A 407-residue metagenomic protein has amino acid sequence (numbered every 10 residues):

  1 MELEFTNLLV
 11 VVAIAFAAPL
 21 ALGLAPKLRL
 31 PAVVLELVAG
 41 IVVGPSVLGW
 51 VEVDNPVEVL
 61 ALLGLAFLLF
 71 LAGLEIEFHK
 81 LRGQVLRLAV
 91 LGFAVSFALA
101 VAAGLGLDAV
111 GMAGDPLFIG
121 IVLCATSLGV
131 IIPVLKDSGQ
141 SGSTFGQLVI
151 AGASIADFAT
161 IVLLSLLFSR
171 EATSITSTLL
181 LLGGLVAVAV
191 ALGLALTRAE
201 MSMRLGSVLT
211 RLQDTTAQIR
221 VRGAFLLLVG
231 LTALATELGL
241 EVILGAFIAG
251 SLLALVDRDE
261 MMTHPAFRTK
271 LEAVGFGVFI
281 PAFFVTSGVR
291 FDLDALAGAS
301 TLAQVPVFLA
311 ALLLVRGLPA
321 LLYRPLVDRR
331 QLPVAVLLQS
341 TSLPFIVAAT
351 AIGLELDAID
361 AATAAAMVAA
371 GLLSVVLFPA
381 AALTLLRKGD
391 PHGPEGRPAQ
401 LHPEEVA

Functional and structural regions predicted by a protein language model:
M1-I14, V53-F70, M112-L128, L179-A191 (+3 more regions): Structural signature of hydrophobic alpha-helical transmembrane segments
F5, L48, A100-G106, F158-E171 (+3 more regions): Hydrophobic alpha-helical transmembrane segments in multi-pass integral membrane proteins
T6-L22, E77-A109, G114, T173-A191 (+3 more regions): Entry/N-cap segments of selected transmembrane alpha helices and their immediately preceding amphipathic helices
I14-A21, E36, G40, G44 (+17 more regions): Alpha-helical transmembrane segments in multi-pass membrane proteins
L24-L28, V42-R87, M203-I219, G223-P306: Membrane-interface junctions of multi-pass transporters
N55, R82-G92, V110-L123, D137-S154 (+4 more regions): The feature identifies polytopic integral membrane transport proteins across all domains of life
F97-A103, V122-L163, V315-L322, T341-I352 (+1 more regions): Short helical (or helix-break) motifs at transmembrane helix termini and adjacent helical loops in multi-pass membrane
L192-Q213, S251-A273, A311-T341, F345-L356 (+1 more regions): Membrane-interfacial segments at transmembrane helix termini in multi-pass membrane proteins
